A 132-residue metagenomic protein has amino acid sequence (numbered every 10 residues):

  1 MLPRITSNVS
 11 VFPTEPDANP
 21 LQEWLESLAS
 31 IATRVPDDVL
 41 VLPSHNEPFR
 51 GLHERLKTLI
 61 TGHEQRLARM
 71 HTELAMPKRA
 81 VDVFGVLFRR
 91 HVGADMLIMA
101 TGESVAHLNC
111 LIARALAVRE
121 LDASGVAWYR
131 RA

Functional and structural regions predicted by a protein language model:
M1-L67: Metallo-beta-lactamase
R69-A132: C-terminal regulatory/interaction regions
